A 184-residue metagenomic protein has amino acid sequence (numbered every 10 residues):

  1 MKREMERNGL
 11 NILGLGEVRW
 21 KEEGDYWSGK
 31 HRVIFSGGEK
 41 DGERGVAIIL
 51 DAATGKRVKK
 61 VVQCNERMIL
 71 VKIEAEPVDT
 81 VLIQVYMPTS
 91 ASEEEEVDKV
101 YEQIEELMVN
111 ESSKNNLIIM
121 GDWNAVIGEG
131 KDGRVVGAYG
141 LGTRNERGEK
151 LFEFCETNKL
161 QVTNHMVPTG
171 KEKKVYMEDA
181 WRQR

Functional and structural regions predicted by a protein language model:
M1-R184: A shared catalytic/ligand-binding motif for oxyanion handling
